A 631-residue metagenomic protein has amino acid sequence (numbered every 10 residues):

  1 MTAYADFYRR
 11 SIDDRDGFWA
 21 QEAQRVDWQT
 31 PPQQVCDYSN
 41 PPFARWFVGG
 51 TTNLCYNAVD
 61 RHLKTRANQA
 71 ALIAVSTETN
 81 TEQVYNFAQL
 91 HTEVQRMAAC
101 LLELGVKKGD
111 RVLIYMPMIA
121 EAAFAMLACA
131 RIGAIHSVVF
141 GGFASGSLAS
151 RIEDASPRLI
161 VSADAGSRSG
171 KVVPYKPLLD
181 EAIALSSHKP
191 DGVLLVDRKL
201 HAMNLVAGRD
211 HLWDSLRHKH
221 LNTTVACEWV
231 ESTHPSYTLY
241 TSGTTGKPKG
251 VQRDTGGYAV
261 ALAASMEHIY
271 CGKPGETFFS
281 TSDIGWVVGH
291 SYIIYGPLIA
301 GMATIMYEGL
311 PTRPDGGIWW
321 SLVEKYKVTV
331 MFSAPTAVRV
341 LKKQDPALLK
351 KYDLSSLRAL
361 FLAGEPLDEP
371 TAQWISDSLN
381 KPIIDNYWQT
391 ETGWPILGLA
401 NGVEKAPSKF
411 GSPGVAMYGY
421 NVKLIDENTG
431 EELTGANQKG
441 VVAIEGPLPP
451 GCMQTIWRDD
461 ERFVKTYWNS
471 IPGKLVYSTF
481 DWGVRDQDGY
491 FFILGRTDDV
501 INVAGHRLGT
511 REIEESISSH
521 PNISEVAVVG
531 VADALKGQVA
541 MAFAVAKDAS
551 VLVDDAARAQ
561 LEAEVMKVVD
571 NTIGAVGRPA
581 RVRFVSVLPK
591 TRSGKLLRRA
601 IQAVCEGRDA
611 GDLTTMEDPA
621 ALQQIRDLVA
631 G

Functional and structural regions predicted by a protein language model:
C36, A58-Y85, V196-N204: AMP-dependent adenylate-forming
C55-Y56, L72-L127, A144, L148-A149 (+2 more regions): Conserved AMP-binding/adenylate-forming core of the ANL superfamily
N68-A70, V193-V196, L205-Y240, K247 (+4 more regions): Conserved pre-ATP/AMP-binding loop-to-beta segment of ANL
L127, R131-S215, A334-P335: Structural core segment of the AMP-binding/adenylate-forming
V139-A165, L179, E324, M331 (+6 more regions): AMP-binding/adenylate-forming catalytic core of the ANL superfamily
H211, I299-M302, T329-S333, K342-S408 (+1 more regions): Gly/Ser/Thr-rich phosphate-binding loop
A259-T277, V287-T329, K343-Q344: Conserved AMP-binding/adenylation subdomain of ANL enzymes
V415-G419, G430-N469, L508, D609: Conserved ATP/PPi-binding loop(s) of AMP-dependent carboxylate-activating enzymes
